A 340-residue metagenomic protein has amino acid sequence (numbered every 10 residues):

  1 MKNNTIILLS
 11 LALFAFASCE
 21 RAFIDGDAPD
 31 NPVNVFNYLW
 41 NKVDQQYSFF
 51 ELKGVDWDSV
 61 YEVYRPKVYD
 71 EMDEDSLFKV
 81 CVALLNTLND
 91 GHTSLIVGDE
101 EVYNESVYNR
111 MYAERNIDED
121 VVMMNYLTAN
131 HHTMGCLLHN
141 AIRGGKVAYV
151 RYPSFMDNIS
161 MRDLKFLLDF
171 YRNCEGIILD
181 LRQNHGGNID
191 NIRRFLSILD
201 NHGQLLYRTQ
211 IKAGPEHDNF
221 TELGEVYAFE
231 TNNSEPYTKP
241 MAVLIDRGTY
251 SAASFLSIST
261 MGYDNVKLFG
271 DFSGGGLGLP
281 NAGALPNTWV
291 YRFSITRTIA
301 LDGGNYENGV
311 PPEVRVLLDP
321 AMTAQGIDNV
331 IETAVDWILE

Functional and structural regions predicted by a protein language model:
M1-G26: Bacterial Sec-dependent N-terminal signal peptides
N3-I6, K165, G187, F255: Hydrophobic alpha-helical segments, principally membrane-spanning helices and signal/leader peptides
I6-I7, Y47, S59, M322 (+1 more regions): Low-complexity, compositionally biased segments
I6-L8, N34, L168, A334: Generic hydrophobic alpha-helical membrane-segment signal
L13, Y171-N173, E235: Alpha-helix termination/capping residues and helix-transition junctions
C19-I177, L181-K212, E216-E225, P240: Flexible, low-complexity junctional segments that flank or bridge functional domains
A22-N37, K42, D75, H185-E340: C-terminal "post-core" interaction segments
